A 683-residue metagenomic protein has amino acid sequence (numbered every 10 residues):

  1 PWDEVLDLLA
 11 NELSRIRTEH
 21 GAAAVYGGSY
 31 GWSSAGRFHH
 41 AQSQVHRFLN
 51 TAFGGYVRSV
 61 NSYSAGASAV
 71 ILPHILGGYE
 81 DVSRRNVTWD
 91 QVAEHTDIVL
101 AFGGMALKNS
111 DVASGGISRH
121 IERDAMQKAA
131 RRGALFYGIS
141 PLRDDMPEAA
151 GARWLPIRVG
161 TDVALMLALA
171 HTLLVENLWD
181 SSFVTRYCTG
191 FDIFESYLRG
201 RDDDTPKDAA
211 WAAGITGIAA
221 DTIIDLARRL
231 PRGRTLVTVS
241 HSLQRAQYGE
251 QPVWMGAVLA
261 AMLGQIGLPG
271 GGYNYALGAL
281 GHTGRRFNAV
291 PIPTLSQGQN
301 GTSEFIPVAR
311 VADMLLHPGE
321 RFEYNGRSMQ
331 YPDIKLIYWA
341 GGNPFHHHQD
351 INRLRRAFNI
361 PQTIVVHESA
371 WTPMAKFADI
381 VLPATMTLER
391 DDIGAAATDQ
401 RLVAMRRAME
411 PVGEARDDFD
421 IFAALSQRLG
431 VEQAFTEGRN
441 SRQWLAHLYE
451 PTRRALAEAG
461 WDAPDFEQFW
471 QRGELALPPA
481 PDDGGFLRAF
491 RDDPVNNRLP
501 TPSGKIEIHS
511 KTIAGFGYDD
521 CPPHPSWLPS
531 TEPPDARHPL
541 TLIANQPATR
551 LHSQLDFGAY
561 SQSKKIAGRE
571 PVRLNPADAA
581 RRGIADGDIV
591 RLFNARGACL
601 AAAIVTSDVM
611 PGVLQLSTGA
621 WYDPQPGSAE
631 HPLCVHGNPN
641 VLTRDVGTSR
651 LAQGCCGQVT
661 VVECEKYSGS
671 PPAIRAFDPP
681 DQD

Functional and structural regions predicted by a protein language model:
P1-F377, V381-E389, R488, N496-R498 (+2 more regions): Catalytic alpha/large subunits of respiratory electron-transfer oxidoreductases, centered on bis-MGD molybdoenzymes
S140, A227, V239-H241, Y275-L277 (+13 more regions): Active-site proximal loops enriched in glycine and acidic residues that flank catalytic Cys/His/Asp and coordinate
A150-I157, T385-L388, Q400-V412, A559: Short beta-alpha connecting loops at secondary-structure transitions that line or flank enzyme active sites
R285-N288, L445-Y560: Long, low-complexity segments enriched in small/aliphatic residues
Y331-I334, G341-H347, V366, T531-P533 (+2 more regions): C-terminal substrate/ligand-recognition segments
Q362, S369-A370, A404-Q427, R591: Phosphate/diphosphate-binding loops
D392-A395: Short amphipathic alpha-helical "interface-anchor" segments enriched in bulky aromatics
D418-R472, A559-R573, A577-D683: Long, contiguous, secondary-structure-rich segments that constitute the structural scaffold of globular domains
